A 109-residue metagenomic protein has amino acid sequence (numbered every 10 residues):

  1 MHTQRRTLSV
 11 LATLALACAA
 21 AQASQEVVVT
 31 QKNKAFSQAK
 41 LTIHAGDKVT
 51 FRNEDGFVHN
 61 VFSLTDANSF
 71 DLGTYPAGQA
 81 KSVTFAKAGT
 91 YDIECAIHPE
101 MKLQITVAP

Functional and structural regions predicted by a protein language model:
H2-R5, A20-P109: Extracytoplasmic copper-binding redox domains, predominantly the cupredoxin/blue-copper superfamily
S9-C18: Bacterial N-terminal signal peptides
